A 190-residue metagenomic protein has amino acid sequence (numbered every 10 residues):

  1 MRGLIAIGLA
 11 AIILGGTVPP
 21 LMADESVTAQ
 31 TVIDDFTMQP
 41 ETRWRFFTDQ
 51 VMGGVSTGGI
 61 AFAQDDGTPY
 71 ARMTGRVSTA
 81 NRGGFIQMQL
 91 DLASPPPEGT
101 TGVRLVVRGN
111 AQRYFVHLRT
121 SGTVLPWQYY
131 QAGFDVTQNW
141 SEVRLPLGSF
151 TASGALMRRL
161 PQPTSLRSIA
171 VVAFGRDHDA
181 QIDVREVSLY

Functional and structural regions predicted by a protein language model:
M1-L4: Positively charged n-region of N-terminal signal peptides that target proteins for export
A6-G16: Bacterial N-terminal signal peptides
V18-Y190: Beta-rich carbohydrate-recognition modules and glycan-binding surfaces
